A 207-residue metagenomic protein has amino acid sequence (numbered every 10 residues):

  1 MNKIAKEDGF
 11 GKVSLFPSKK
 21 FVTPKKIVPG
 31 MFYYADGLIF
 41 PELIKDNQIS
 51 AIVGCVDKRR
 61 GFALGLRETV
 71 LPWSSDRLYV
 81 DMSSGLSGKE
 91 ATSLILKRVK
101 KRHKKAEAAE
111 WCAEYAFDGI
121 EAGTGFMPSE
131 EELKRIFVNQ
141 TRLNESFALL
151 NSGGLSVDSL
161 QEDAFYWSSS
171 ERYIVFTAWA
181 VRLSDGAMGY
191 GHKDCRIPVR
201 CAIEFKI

Functional and structural regions predicted by a protein language model:
M1-E121, K193-I207: Short, compositionally biased
L64, M127-P128: GIY-YIG nuclease signature motif recognition
K105-T124, E130-G189: An exposed tryptophan-centered "aromatic clamp" motif
